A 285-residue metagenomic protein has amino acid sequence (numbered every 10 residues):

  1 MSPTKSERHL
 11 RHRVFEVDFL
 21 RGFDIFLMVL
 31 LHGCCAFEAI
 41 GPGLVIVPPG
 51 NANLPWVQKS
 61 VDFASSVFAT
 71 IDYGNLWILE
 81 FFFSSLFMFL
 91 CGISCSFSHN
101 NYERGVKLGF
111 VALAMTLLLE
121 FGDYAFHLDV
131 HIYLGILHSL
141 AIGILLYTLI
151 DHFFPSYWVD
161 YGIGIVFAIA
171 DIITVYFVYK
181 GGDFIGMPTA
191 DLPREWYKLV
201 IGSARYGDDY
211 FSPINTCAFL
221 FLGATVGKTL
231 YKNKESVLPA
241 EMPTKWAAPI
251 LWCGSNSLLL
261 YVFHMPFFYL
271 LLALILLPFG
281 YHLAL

Functional and structural regions predicted by a protein language model:
M1-L285: Alpha-helical transmembrane segments and their immediate juxtamembrane cytosolic regions
